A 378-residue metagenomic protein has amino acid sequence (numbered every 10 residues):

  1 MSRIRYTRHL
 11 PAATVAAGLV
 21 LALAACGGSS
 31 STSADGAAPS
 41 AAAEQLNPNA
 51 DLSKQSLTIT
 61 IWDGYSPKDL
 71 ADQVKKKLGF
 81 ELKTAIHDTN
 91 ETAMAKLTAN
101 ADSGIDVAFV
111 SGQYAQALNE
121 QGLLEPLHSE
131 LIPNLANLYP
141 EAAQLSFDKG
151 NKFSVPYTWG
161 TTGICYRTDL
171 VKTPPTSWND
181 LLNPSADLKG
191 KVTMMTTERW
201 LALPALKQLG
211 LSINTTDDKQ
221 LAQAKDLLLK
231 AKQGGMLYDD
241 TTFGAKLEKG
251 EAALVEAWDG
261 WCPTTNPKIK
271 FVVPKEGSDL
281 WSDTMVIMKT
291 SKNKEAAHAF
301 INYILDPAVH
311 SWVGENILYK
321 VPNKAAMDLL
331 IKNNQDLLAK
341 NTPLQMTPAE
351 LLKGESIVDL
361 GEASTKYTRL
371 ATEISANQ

Functional and structural regions predicted by a protein language model:
L21-A25: C-terminal motif of bacterial Sec signal peptides marking the signal peptidase cleavage site
C26-A37: Bacterial lipoprotein signal-peptidase II cleavage site
A41-A117: Early extracytoplasmic/lumenal segment of secretory-pathway proteins
T60-K68, G104-I105, F109-E251: Extracytoplasmic ligand-binding site segments that recognize negatively charged/polar headgroups
Q113-A117, E248-K249, L254-I269: A ligand-binding cleft/hinge motif common to bilobed small-molecule-binding domains
G160, L221-K230, P267-S291, N333-D336: Periplasmic-binding protein-like
M288-L351: Mature extracytoplasmic/periplasmic domains
T347-Q378: Conserved C-terminal helix/tail region of periplasmic/extracytoplasmic solute-binding proteins
